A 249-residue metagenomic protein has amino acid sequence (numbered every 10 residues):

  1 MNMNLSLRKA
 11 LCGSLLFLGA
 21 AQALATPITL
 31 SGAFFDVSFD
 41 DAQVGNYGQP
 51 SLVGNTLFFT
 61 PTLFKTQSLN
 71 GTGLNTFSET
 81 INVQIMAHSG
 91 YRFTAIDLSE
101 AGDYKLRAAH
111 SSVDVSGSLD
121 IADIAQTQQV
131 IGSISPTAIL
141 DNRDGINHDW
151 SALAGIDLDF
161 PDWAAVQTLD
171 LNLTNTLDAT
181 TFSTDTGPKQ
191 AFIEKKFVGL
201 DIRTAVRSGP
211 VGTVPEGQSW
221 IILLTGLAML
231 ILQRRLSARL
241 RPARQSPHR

Functional and structural regions predicted by a protein language model:
N2-L11: Bacterial N-terminal signal peptides that target proteins for export
L16-F17: Short, linear, compositionally biased motifs with a strong N-terminal bias
T26-T213: Helix-boundary and membrane-interface capping/anchor signal
P215-R234: A short, hydrophobic C-terminal helix/tail in secreted or cell-surface proteins
I231-R249: C-terminal membrane-anchoring or membrane-association module
